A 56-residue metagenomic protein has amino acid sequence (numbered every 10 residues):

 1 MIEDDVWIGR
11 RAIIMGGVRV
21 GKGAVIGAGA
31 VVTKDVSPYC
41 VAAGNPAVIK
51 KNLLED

Functional and structural regions predicted by a protein language model:
M1-A43, A47-K50: Structural signal for interior beta-strand "rungs" in well-ordered beta-sheet cores of soluble enzyme domains
Y39, E55-D56: A glycine/serine/threonine-rich, flexible loop-to-helix segment that serves as the NAD(P) cofactor-binding "lid"
